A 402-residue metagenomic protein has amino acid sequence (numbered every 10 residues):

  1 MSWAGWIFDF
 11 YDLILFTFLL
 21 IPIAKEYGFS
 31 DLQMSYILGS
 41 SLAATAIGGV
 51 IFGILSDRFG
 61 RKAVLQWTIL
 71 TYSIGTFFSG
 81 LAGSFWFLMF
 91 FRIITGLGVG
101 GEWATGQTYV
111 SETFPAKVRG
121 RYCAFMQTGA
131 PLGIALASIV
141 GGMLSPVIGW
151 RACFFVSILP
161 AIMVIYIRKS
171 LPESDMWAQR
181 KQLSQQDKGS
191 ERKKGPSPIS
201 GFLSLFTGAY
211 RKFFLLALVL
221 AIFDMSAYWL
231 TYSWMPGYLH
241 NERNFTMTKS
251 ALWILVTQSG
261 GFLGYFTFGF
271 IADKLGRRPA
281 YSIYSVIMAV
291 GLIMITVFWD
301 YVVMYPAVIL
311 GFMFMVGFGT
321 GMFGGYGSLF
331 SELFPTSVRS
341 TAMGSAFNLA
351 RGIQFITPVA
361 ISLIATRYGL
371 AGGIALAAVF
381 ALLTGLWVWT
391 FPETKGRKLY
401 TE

Functional and structural regions predicted by a protein language model:
F16-T17, A209-F262: Extracytoplasmic gate region of multi-pass secondary transporters
T17-I47: Extracellular/periplasmic helix-loop-helix junction of adjacent transmembrane segments in MFS-like secondary
G28, G60, L81-F87, P115 (+3 more regions): Helix-breaking motifs and short loop linkers at transmembrane-helix boundaries and internal kinks in secondary membrane
G39-F52, L255-T267: Central cavity-lining transmembrane alpha-helices of secondary-active solute carriers, predominantly the Major
I47-G83: Conserved MFS/SLC helix-loop-helix module at the cytosolic interface between two early adjacent transmembrane helices
L70-G83, I287-V302: C-terminal ends and interior cores of transmembrane alpha-helices in multi-pass membrane transporters/permeases
F91-T128: Cytoplasmic helix-loop-helix junction between adjacent transmembrane helices in 12-TM secondary transporters
M126-K169: Helix-loop-helix hairpin linking two adjacent transmembrane segments in secondary transporters
